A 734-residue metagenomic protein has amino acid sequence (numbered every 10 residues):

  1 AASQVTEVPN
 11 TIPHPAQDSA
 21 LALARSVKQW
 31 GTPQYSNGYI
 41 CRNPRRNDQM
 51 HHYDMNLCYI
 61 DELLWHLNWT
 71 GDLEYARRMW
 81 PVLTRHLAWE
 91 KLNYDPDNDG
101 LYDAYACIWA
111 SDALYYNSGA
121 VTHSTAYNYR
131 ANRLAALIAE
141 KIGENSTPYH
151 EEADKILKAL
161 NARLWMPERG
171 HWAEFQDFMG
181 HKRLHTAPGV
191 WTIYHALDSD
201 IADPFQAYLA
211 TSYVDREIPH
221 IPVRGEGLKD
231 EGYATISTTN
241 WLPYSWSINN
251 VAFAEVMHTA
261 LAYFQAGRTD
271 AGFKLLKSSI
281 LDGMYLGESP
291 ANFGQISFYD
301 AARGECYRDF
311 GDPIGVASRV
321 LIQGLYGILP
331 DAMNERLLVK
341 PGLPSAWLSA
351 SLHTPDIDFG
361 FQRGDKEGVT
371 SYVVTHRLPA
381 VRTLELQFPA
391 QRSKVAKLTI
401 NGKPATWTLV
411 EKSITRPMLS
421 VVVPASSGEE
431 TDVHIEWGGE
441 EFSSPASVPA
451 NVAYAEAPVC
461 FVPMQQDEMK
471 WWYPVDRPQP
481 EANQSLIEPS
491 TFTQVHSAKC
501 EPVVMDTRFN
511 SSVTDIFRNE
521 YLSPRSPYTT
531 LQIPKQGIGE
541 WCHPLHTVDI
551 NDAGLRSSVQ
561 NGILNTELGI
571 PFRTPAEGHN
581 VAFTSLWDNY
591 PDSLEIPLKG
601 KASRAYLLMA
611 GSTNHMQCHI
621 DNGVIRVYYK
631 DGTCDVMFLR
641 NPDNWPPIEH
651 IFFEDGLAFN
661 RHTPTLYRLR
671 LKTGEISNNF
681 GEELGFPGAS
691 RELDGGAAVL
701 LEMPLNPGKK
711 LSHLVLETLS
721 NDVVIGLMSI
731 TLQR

Functional and structural regions predicted by a protein language model:
A1, A20-H51, A88, L92-A120 (+4 more regions): Extended glycan-interaction surfaces of carbohydrate-active proteins
A1-A16, E456-E488: Conserved, compact domain cores that house catalytic/ligand-binding motifs in diverse enzymes and effector modules
A1-G100, V121-Y129, T186, V190 (+5 more regions): Aromatic-rich carbohydrate-recognition surfaces in CAZymes
P15-G31, L73-K91, A131, A135-R163 (+5 more regions): Extended, well-ordered alpha-helical scaffold segments
L64, A136, Y194-L197, A260: Conserved small-residue packing positions in alpha-helical repeats and bundles
D72, T399-P404, K630-D631: Short strand-turn-strand beta-turns centered on an Asx-Gly dipeptide
H258-V462: Non-catalytic C-terminal accessory modules of carbohydrate-active enzymes
P480-R734: N-terminal/edge-of-domain interface segments
